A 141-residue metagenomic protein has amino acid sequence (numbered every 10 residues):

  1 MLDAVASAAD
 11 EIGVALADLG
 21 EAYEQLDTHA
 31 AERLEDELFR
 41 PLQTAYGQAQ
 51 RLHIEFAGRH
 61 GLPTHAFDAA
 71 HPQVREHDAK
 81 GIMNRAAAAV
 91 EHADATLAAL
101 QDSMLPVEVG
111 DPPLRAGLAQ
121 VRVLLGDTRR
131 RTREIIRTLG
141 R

Functional and structural regions predicted by a protein language model:
M1-Y46: Leu/Val/Ala/Ile-rich N-terminal alpha-helices, chiefly Sec-type signal peptides and the beginnings
D3, S7, R33, E37-R40 (+4 more regions): Primarily heptad-repeat coiled-coil rod domains in cytosolic scaffolding/tethering proteins
G20-T28, D68, R133, G140: Extended alpha-helical coiled-coil "stalk/arm" regions that scaffold and mediate dimerization/assembly in large
Y23, D27-A30, L34, H60 (+4 more regions): Coiled-coil heptad-register positions
R40-L62: Conserved alpha-helical segments that form or flank metal/cofactor-binding pockets of metalloenzymes
H65-D78, D102-L114: Short, charged/polar, low-complexity loop and linker segments that flank or interrupt alpha-helical bundles
I82-V90, L97: Alpha-helical bundle protein-protein interaction modules that mediate dimerization/oligomerization and scaffolding
H92, T96-R141: Preference for long, well-ordered alpha-helical segments
